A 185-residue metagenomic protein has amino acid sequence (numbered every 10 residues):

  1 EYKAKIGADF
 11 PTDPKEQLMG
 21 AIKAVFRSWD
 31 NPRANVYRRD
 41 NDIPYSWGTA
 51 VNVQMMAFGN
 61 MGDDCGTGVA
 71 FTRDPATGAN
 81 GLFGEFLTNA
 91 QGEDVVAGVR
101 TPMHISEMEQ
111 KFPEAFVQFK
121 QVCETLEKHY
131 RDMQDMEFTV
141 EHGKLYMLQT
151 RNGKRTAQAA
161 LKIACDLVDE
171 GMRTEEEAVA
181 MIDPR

Functional and structural regions predicted by a protein language model:
E1, F86-T88, D132-R185: Terminal amphipathic helices with adjacent charged low-complexity linkers/tails
E1-T77, N89, V99-Q118, E175: Extended, highly charged
K5, V25-P32, V122-H129, L167-E170 (+2 more regions): Change "in soluble alpha/beta enzymes" to "in soluble alpha/beta proteins
G59, G92, G153: Short loop/turn segments at secondary-structure transitions that flank enzyme active sites
D63-G66, D94-R100, Y146-R151, Q158-L161: Short acidic, glycine/serine/threonine-rich loops at helix termini
D74-A79, A90-Q91, V140-K144: Short acidic-glycine loop/turn motifs at beta-strand connectors
P75-A79, K128-H129, E170-T174: Secondary-structure transition/capping motifs at alpha-helix termini and the adjoining loop/turn into the next element
N80-E93, V122-Q134: Phosphate-binding core of ATP-grasp and ATP-grasp-like enzymes
